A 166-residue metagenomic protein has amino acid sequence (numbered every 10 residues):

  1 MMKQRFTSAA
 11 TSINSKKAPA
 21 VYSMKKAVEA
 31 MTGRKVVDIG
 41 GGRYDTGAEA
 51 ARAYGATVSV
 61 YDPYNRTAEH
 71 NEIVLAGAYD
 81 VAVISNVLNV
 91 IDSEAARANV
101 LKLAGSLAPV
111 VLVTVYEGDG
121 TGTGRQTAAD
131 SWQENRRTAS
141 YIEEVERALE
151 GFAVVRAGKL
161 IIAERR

Functional and structural regions predicted by a protein language model:
M1-L75, V110-R166: Class I (Rossmann-like) S-adenosyl-L-methionine-dependent methyltransferase catalytic domain, capturing the SAM-binding
T67, V90-I91: Catalytic P-loop NTPase motifs of RecA-like helicase/translocase cores
V83-N86: A conserved beta-strand element that flanks and buttresses the S-adenosyl-L-methionine
L88, V100, E117: Flexible, active-site-proximal loop/turn residues at the rims of small-molecule/cofactor binding pockets and catalytic
I91-L103: A short, conserved alpha-helix within the catalytic core of class I
